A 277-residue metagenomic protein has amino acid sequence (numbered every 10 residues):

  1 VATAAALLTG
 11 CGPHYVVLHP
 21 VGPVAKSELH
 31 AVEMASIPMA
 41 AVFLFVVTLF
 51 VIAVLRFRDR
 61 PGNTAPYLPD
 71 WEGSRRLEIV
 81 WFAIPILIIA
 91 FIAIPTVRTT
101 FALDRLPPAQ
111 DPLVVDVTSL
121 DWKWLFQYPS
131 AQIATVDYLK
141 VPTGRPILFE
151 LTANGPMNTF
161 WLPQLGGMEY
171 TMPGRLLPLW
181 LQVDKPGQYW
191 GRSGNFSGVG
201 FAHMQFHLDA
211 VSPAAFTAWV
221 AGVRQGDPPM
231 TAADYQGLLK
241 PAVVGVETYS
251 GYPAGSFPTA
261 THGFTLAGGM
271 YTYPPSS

Functional and structural regions predicted by a protein language model:
V1-P13: N-terminal secretory/membrane targeting signals
A2, A35-V42, W81-I84, I88: Hydrophobic alpha-helical transmembrane segments of polytopic
A2-A5, L44-I52, L87-I94: Alpha-helical transmembrane segments
G12-V32, V54-S277: Non-transmembrane, membrane-proximal soluble domains of secreted or membrane proteins
L29-L55: Post-signal-peptide N-terminal segment of Sec-exported extracytoplasmic proteins
